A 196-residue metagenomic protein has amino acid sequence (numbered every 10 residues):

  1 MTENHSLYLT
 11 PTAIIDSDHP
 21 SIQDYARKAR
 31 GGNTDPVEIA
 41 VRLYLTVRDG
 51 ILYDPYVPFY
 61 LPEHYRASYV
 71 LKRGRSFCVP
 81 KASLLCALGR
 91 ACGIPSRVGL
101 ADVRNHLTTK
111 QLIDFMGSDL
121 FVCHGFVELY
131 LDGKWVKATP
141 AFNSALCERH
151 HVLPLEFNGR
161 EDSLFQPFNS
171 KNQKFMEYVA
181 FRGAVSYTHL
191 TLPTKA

Functional and structural regions predicted by a protein language model:
M1-T2, T188: N-terminal start-of-domain structural block
T2-R73: Secondary-structure boundary elements
T12, S17-D18, N33, D54-Y56 (+7 more regions): Surface-exposed loop/turn and secondary-structure junction residues enriched for glycine/proline
Y25-R30, H150-P154, L190: Glycine-centered secondary-structure boundary/capping sites
L43, V185-Y187: Cell-envelope/extracellular anchoring and linker segments
L45, P80-N169, F175-A180: Hydrophobic/aromatic-rich core segments of domains that either
V70, G74-F77, D119: Secondary-structure capping and boundary motifs in well-ordered enzyme cores
T188-T194: Conserved small/polar residues in nucleotide/adenosyl-binding loops
